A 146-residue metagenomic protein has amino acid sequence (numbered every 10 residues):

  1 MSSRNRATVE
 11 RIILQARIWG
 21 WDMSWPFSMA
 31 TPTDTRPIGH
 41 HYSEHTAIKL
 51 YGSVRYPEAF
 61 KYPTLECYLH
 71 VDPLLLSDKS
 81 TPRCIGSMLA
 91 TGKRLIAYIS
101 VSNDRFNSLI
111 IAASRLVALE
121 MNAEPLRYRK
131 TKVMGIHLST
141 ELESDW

Functional and structural regions predicted by a protein language model:
M1-S80: OB-fold ssDNA-binding interfaces and closely related basic DNA-contact patches used across DNA replication/repair
Q15-R17, W21, R94, S102 (+1 more regions): Acidic, low-complexity intrinsically disordered regions
E44, I48-L50, K130-L138: Generic recognition of long tandem-repeat/solenoid scaffolds
G52, C67, V71, A90-T91 (+2 more regions): Generic detector of low-complexity/intrinsically disordered segments and short hydrophobic N-terminal stretches
P82-G135: Acidic, glycine-rich flexible loop segments
H137-W146: Short peripheral tails and domain-boundary helices/loops at the edges of structured domains
